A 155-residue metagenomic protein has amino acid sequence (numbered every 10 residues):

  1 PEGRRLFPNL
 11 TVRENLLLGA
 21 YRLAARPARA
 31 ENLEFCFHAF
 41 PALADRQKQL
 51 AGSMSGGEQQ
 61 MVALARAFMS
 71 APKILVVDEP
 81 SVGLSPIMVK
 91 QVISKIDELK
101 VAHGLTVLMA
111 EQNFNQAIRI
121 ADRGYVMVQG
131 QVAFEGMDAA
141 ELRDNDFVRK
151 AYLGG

Functional and structural regions predicted by a protein language model:
V12-E31, A39-P41, G136, G155: ABC-type ATPase nucleotide-binding domains, specifically the catalytic core motifs of the NBD
L50-M54: Conserved ABC ATPase signature
A67-F68: ABC ATPase C-loop
A71: Conserved catalytic motifs of ABC-family nucleotide-binding domains
L75-E79: Catalytic Walker B motif of ABC-type/P-loop ATPase nucleotide-binding domains
K90-G104: Helical segment within the ABC ATPase nucleotide-binding domain
E111-Q112: H-loop/switch region of ABC-family ATPase nucleotide-binding domains
